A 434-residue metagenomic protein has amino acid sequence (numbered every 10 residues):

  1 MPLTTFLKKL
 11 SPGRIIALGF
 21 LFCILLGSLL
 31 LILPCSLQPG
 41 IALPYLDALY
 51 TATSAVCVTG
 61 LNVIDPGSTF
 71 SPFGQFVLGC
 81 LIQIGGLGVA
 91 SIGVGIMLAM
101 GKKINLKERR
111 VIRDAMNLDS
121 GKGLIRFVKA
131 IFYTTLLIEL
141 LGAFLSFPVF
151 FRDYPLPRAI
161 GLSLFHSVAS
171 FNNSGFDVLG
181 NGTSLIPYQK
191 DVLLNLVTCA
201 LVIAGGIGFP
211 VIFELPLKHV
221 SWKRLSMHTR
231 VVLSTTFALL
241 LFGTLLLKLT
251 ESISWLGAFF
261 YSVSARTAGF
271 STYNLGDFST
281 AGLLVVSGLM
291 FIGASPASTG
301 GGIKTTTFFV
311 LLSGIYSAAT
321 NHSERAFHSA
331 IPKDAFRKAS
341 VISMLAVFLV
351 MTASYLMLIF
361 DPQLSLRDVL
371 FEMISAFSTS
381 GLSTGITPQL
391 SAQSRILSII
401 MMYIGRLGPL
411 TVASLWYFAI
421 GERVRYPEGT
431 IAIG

Functional and structural regions predicted by a protein language model:
M1-G434: Membrane-proximal intracellular helices of multi-pass ion channels
